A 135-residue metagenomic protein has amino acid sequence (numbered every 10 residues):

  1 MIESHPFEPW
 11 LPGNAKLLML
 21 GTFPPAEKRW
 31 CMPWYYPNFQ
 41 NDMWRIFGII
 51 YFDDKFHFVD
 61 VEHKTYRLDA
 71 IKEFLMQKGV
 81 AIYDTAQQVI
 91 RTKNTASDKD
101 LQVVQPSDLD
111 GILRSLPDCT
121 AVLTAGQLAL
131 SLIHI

Functional and structural regions predicted by a protein language model:
M1-I49, D53, H63, G111 (+1 more regions): Active-site and ligand/interface coordination hotspots across diverse enzymes and nucleic-acid-associated assemblies
S4, T65-L68, P106-S107: Structural motif corresponding to alpha-helix initiation and N-cap regions
L18, A81-Y83, L123: Hydrophobic/aromatic beta-strand patches that form the interior of the parallel beta-sheet core in alpha/beta enzyme
T22-F23, T124-A129: Short, well-ordered beta-to-alpha junction loops that form the rim of enzyme active sites and present histidine/acidic
M32-L101: Short, surface-exposed acidic-centric catalytic microdomains
V89, A129-S131: Short, active-site-adjacent cap segments at secondary-structure transitions
T92-L123: Acidic, His/Gly-enriched loop-helix segments that form or flank divalent-metal centers in metallo-dependent hydrolases
I133-I135: Conserved small/polar residues in nucleotide/adenosyl-binding loops
